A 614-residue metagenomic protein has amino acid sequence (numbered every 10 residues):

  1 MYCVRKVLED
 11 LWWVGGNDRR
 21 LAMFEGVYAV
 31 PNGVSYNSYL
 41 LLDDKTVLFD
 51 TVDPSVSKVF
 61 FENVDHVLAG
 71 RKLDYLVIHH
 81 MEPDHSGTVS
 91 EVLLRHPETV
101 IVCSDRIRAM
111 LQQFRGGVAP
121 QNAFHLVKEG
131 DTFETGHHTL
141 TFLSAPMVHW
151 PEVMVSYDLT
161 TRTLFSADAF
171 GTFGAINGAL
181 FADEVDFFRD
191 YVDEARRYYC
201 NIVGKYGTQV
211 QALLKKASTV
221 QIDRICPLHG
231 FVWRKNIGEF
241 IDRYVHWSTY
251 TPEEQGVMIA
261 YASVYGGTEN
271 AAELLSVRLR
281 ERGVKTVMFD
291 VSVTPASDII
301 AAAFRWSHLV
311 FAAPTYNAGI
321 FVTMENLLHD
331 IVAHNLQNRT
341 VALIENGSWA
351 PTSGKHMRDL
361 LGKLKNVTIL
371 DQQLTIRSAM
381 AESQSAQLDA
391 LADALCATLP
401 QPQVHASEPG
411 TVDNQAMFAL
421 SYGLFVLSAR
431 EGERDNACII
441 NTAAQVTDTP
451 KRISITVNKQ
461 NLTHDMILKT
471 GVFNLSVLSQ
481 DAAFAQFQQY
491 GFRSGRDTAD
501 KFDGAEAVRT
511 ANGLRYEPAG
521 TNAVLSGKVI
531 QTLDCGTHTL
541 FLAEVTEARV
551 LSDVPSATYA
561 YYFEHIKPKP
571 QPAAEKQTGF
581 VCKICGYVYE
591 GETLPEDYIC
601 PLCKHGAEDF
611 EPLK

Functional and structural regions predicted by a protein language model:
V4-H66, V155-D158, R162-S166, V257 (+1 more regions): Conserved beta-strand hairpin/beta-sheet module of binuclear metal-dependent hydrolase folds, prominently
R5-E9, C103-V153, Q209-L214: Metallo-beta-lactamase
D44, S55-V102: Active-site metal-binding motif and surrounding structural segment of the metallo-beta-lactamase
I176, F187-I225, F231-V232, L274-V287 (+1 more regions): FMN-binding flavodoxin-like domain, especially the glycine-rich phosphate-binding loop
Q401-T578, Y589: Basic, polyanion-binding surface patches
Q577-G579, D597-C600: Residues immediately within or flanking Cys/His clusters that coordinate Zn2+ in small zinc-binding modules
C582-C585, C600-C603: Short cysteine-rich clusters marking metal-coordination/redox-active sites
V588-E592, E608-P612: Short, non-ligating residues that shape and space the ligands of small metal-coordination modules and catalytic
